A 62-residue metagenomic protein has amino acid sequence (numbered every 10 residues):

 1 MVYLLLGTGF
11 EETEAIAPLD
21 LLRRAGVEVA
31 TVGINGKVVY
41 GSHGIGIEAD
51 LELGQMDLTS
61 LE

Functional and structural regions predicted by a protein language model:
M1-E62: Extended, subdomain-level signal for the structured scaffold at the beginning of enzyme domains
